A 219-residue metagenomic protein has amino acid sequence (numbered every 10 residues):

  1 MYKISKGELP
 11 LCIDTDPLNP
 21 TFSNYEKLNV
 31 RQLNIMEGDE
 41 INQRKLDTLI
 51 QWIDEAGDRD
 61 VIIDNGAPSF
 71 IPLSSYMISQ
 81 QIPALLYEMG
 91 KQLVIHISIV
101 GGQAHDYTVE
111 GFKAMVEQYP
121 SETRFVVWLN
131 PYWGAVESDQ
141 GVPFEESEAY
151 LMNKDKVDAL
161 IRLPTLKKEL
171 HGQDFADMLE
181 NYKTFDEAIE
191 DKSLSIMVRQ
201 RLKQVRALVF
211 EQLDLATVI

Functional and structural regions predicted by a protein language model:
M1-D39: Walker A/P-loop NTP-binding active-site region of P-loop NTPases, recognizing the glycine-rich GxxxxGKT/S
L9-P10, V30, V61, L93 (+1 more regions): Hydrophobic anchor at the start of a short beta-strand that flanks the dinucleotide cofactor-binding loop
E26-N29, W52-D64: Switch I (G2) and immediately adjacent beta-strands of P-loop GTPase domains
N34-E37, R59-M77: Switch II (G3) loop of P-loop NTPases
I41-I50, M77: Glycine-rich, highly charged phosphate/nucleotide-binding loops
I71-T165, E169-Q173: Conserved catalytic-core segment of NTP-binding enzymes
Q173-I219: NTP-binding/hydrolysis catalytic cores, primarily Walker-type P-loop NTPases
